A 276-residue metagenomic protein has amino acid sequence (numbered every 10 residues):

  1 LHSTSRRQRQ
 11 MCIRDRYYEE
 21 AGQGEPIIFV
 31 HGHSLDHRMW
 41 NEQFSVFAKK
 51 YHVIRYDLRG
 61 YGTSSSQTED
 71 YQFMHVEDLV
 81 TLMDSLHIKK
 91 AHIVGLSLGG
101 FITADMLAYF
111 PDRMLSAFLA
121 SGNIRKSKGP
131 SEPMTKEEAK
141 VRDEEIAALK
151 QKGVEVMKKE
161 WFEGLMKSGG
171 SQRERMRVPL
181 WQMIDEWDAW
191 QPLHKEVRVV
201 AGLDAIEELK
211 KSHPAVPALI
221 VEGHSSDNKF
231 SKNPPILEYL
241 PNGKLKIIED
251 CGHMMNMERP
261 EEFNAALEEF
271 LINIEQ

Functional and structural regions predicted by a protein language model:
L1-R9, I13: Single conserved hydrophobic/aromatic residue that forms the stacking wall/gate of nucleotide- or nucleobase-binding
Q10-I27, K49-Y51, I88-K89, K244 (+2 more regions): Alpha/beta-hydrolase fold catalytic core
Y17-S65: Conserved HGGG/HGGXW glycine-rich cap/lid loop of the alpha/beta-hydrolase fold
A21, S45, I54-L98, Y109 (+1 more regions): Active-site loop/oxyanion-hole signature of alpha/beta-hydrolase fold enzymes
A108-Y109, L115-K150: Flexible "cap/lid" loop of the alpha/beta hydrolase fold
G129, P133-M134, A148-S212: Conserved alpha/beta-hydrolase catalytic His-Asp/Glu region
S212-C251: Conserved loop-alpha-helix segment in the C-terminal half of the alpha/beta-hydrolase fold that carries the catalytic
G243-Q276: Catalytic active-site module of serine/aspartate enzymes centered on a nucleophile-bearing elbow/loop
